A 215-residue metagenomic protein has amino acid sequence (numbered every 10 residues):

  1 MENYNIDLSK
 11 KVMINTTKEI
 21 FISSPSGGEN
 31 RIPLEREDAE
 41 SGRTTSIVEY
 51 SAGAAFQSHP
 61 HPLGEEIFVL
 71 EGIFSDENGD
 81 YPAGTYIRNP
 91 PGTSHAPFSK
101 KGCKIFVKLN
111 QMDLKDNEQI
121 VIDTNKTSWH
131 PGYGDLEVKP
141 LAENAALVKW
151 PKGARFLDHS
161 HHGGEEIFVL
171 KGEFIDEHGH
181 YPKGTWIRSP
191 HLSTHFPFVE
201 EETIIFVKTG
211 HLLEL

Functional and structural regions predicted by a protein language model:
M1-E40, G102-N144: A short, N-terminal "cap"/entry segment at the start of jelly-roll beta-barrel domains of the cupin/DSBH fold
E29, D80, P91-L114, H191-L215: Ligand-binding loop in jelly-roll beta-barrel domains
E29-P33, E40-H59, G64-S75: The feature marks the first
S46-I47, F56-H61, N78, P97-F98 (+4 more regions): Short histidine-centered beta-strand/loop micro-motifs that create catalytic or ligand/metal-coordination sites
A52, H61-D76, H162-E177, K183: Glycine- and acidic-residue-biased ligand/ion/polar-headgroup-sensing regions
S75-S94, D176-H195: Short acidic-glycine-tyrosine-enriched beta hairpin
T124, S128-K171, D176: Surface-exposed interaction/gating patches
